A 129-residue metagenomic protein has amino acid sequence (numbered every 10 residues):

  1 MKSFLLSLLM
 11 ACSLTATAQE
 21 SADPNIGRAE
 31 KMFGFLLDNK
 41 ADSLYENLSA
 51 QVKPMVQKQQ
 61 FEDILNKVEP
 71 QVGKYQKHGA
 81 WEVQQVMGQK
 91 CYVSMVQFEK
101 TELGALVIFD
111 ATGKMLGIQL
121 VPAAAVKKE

Functional and structural regions predicted by a protein language model:
F4-L14: Sec-dependent N-terminal signal peptides
A16-G34, D38: Short, low-complexity N-terminal intrinsically disordered segments enriched in polar/charged residues
G27, D42-M87: Short solvent-exposed beta->alpha transition segments
L36, K67-P70, D110: Structural motif
V83-E129: Exposed beta-sheet edge and beta->alpha loop/turn motif
